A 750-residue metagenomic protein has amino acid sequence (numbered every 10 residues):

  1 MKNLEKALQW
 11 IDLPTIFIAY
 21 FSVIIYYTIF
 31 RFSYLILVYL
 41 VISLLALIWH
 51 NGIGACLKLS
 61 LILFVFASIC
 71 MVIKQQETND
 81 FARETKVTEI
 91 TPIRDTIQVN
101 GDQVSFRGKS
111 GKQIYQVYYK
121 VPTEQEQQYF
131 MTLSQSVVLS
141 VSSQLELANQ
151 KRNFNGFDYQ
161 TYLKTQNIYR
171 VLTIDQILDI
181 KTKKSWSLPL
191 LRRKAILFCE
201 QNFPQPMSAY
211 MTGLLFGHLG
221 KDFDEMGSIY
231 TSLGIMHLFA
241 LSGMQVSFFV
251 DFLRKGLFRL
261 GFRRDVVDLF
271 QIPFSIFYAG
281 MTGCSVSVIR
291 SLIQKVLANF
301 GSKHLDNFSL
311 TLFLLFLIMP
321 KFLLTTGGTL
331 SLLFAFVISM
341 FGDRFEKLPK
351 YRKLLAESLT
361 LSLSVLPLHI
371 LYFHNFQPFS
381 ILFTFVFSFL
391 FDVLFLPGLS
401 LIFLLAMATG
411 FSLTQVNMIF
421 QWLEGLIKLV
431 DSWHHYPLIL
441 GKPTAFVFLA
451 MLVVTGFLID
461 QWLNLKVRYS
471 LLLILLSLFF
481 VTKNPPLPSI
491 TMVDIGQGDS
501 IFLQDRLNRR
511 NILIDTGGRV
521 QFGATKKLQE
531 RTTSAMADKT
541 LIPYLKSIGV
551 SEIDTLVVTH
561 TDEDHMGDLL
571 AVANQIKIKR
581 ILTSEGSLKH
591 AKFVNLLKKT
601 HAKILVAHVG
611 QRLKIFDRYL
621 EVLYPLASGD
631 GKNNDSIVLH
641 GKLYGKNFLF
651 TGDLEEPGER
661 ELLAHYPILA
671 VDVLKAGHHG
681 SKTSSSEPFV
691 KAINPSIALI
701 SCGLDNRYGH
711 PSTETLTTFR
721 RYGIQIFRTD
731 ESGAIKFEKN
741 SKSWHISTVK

Functional and structural regions predicted by a protein language model:
M1-D80, R290, A445, W462 (+1 more regions): N-terminal leader/targeting segments
K2-K6, A67-H237, K539-K546, E552 (+4 more regions): Membrane-interface helix/helix-cap signal primarily in integral membrane proteins
N3-Q9, I25-Y26, N167-L292, D554-V557 (+5 more regions): Aromatic-rich juxtamembrane segments at the membrane interface
L13-P14, Y26, G243, C284 (+7 more regions): Conformational gate/switch positions in structured elements
F32-S33, G54-L61, M226-F383, P443-P485 (+3 more regions): Hydrophobic alpha-helical transmembrane segments in multi-pass membrane proteins
Y129-F130, Q135, L139-Q144, N155 (+3 more regions): Non-globular, low-confidence helical/coil segments that flank catalytic cores
S339-I439, I697: Alpha-helical transmembrane segments of multi-pass integral membrane proteins
